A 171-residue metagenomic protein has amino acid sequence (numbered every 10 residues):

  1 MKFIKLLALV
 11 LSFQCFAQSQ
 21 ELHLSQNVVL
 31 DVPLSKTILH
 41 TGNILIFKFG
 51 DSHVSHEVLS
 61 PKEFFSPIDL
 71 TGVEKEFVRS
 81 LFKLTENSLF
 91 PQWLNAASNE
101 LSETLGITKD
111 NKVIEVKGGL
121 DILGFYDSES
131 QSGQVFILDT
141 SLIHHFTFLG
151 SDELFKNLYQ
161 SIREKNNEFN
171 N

Functional and structural regions predicted by a protein language model:
F3-Q14: Sec-dependent N-terminal signal peptides
L9, I38, E86-F90, L94-L101 (+1 more regions): A broadly tuned preference for mixed-charge, low-complexity surface segments
S12, D121-I122, H144, F155: A general marker of short, structured functional hotspots
A17-S19: Boundary at the C-terminal end of the N-terminal hydrophobic targeting segment
E21-H23, I38-H40, L45-F47: Beta-strand-rich N-terminal accessory domains
L24-I38, T140-N171: Surface-exposed amphipathic alpha-helical segments
N43-L138: Conserved polar/disulfide-associated segments of primarily extracytoplasmic proteins
